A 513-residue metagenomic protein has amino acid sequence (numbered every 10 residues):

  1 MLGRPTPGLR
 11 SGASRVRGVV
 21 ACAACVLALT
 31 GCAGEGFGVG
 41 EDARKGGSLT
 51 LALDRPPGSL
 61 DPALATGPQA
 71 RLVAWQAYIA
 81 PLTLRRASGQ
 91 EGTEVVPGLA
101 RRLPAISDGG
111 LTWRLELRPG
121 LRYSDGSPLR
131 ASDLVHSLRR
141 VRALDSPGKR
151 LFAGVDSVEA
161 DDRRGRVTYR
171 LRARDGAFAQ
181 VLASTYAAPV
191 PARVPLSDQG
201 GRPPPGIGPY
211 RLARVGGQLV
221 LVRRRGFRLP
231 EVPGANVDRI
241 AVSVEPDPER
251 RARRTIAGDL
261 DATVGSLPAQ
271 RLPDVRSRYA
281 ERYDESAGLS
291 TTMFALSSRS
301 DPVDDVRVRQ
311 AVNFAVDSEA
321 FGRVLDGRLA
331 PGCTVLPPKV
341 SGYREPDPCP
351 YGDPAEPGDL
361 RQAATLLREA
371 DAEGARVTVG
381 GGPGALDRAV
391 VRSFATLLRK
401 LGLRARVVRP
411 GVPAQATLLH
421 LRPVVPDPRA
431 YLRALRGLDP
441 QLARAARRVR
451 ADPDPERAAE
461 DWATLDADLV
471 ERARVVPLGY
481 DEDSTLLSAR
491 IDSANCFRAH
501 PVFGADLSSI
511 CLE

Functional and structural regions predicted by a protein language model:
A52-D108, R139, P205-G206: N-terminal lobe/hinge region of extracytoplasmic solute-binding protein
A87-Q90, V181-G234, R239: Gly/Pro-rich hinge or "lid" segments in bacterial periplasmic/extracellular proteins
R102-S146, G165-T168, R254, P302-D304: Aromatic- and charge-enriched surface segment that lines or borders ligand/interaction sites
T112, E116, K149-V194, A213-R214: Surface-exposed binding/hinge segments that line and control ligand-binding clefts or catalytic entry sites
G226-D274: Ligand-site clamp/hinge motif
R299, V303-S341, L469-R474: Periplasmic-binding protein-like
G327-E369, L386-A389: Structural transition elements
T485-E513: Long beta-strand-rich cores associated with HINT superfamily self-processing modules
